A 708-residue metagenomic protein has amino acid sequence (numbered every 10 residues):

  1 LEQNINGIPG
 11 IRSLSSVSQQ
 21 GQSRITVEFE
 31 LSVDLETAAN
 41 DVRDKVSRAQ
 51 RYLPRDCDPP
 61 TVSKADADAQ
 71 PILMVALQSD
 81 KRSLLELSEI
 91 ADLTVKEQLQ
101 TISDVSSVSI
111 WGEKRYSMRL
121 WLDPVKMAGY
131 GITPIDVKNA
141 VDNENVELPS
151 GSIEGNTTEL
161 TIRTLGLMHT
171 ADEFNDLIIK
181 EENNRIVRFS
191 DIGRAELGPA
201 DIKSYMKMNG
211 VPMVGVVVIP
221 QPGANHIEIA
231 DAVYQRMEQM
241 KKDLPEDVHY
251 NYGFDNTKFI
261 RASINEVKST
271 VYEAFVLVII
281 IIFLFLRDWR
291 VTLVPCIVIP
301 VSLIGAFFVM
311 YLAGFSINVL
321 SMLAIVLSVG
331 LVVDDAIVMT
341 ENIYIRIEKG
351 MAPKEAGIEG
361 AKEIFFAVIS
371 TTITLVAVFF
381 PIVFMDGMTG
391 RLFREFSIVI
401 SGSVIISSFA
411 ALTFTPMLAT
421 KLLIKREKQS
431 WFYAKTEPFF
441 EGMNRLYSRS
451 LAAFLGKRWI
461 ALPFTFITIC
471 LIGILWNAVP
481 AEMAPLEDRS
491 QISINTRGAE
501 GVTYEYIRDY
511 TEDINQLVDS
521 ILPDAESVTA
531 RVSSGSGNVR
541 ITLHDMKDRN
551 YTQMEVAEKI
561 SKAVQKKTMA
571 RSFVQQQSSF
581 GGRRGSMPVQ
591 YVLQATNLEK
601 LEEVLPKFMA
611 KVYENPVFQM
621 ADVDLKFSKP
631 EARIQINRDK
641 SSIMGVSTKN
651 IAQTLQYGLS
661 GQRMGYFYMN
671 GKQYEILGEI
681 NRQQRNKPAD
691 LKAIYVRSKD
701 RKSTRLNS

Functional and structural regions predicted by a protein language model:
L1, I11, R51, Y116-K138 (+4 more regions): Extracytoplasmic
L1-D41, K45-V46, I202-K559, K566 (+3 more regions): Hydrophobic regular secondary-structure detector
L1-F275, I317, R391, A570 (+2 more regions): Membrane-proximal extracytoplasmic
L93, L120-W121, L303-I304, E341 (+2 more regions): A generic alpha-helix surface/boundary motif
E144, R346, G658: The DNA-recognition helices of helix-turn-helix-type DNA-binding domains
F174-N175, F439, A693: A short beta-strand/turn structural motif
E181-I186, K242, M351-A352, D548 (+1 more regions): Short, glycine- and charge-enriched coil/turn segments that flank and shape catalytic ligand pockets
